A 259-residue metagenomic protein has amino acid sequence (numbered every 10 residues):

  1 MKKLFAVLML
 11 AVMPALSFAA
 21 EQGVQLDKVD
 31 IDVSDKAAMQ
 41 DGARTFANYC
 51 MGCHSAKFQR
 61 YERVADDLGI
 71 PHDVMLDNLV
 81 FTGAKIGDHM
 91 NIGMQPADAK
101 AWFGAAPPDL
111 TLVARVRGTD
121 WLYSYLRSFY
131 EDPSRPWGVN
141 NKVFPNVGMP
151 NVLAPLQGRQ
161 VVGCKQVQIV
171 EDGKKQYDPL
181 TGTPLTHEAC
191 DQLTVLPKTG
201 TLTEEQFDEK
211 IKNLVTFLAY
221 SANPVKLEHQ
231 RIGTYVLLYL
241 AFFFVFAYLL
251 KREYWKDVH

Functional and structural regions predicted by a protein language model:
L4-M13: Sec-dependent N-terminal signal peptides
M13-A19: Sec/Tat signal peptide C-region and signal peptidase I cleavage site
A20-R44, S55-D66, A222-Q230: Electrostatic cytochrome c docking/interface patches
D35-A38, T45-F46, A106, G118 (+2 more regions): Stable alpha-helical elements in mature extracytoplasmic
F46-K57, L214: The canonical Cys-X-X-Cys-His
G69-T181, E188, Q192-F207: Electron-transfer interface patches adjacent to heme c in soluble/periplasmic c-type cytochromes and di-/multiheme
L196-G233: Short, aromatic-rich amphipathic segments at membrane interfaces that lie adjacent to a transmembrane helix or signal
H229-H259: Juxtamembrane interface at the cytosolic side of transmembrane helices
